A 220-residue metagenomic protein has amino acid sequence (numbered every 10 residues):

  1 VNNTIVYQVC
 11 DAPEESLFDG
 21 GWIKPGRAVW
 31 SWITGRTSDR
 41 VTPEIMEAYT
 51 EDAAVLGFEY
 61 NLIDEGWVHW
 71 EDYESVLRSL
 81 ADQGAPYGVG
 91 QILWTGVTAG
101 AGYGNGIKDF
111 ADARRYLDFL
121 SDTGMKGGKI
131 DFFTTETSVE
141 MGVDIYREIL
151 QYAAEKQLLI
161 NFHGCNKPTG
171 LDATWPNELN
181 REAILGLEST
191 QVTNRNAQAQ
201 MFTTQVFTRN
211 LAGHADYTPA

Functional and structural regions predicted by a protein language model:
V1-V89: Conserved structural scaffold segments of CAZyme catalytic domains across common CAZy folds
E65-A220: Aromatic- and carboxylate-enriched substrate-binding clefts and catalytic-loop regions of carbohydrate-active enzymes
